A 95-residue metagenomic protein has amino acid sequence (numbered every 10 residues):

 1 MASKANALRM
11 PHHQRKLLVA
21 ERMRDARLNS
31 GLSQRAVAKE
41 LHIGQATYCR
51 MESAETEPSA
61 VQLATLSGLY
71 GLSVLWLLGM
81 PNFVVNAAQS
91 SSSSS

Functional and structural regions predicted by a protein language model:
A2-H13, G68, L78-S95: Short, charged recognition helix plus adjacent turn of helix-turn-helix-like nucleic-acid-binding domains
L17, L28-N29, E57: Short amphipathic helical patch at the helix-1/turn junction of helix-turn-helix
E21-E40, T65: Short basic helix-loop element that most often maps to the first helix and adjoining turn of HTH DNA-binding modules
M23, V37-A38, Y48-M51, L77: Conserved hydrophobic/aromatic packing and binding residues within compact polymer-binding modules
L41-P58: Recognition helix of helix-turn-helix/homeodomain-like DNA-binding domains that insert into the DNA major groove
S59-W76: DNA major-groove recognition helix of helix-turn-helix/homeodomain DNA-binding modules
